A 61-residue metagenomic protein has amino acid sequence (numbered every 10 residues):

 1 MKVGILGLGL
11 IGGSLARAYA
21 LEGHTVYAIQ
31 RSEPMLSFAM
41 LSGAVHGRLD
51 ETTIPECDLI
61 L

Functional and structural regions predicted by a protein language model:
M1-E51: NAD(P)+-binding Rossmann beta1-loop-alpha1 motif at the extreme N-terminus of oxidoreductases
E51-L61: Rossmann-like NAD(P)-binding element
